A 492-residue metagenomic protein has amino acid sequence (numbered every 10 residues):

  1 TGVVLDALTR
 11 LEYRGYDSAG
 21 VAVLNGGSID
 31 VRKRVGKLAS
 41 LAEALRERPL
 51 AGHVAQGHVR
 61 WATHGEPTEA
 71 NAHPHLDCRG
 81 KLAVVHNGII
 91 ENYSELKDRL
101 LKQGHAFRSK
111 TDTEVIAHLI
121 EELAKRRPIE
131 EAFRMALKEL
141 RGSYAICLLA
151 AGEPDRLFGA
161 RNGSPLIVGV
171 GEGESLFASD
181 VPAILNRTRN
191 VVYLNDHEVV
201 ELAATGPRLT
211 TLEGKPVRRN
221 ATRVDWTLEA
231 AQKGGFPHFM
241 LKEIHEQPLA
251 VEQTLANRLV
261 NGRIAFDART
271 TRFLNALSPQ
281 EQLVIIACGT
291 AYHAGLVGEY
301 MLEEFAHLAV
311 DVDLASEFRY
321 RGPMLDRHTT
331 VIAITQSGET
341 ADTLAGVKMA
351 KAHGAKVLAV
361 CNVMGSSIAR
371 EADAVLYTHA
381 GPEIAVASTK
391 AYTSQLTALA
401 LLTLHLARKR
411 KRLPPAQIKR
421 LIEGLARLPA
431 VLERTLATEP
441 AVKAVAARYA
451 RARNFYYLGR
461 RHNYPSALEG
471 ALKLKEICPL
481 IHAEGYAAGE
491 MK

Functional and structural regions predicted by a protein language model:
T1-H238, K242, E246-E281, P415 (+2 more regions): Conserved short alpha-helical segments that host acidic/polar catalytic motifs at enzyme active sites
A7-L11, N162-P165, Y193, V297-E304 (+4 more regions): Short, solvent-exposed amphipathic alpha-helical segments in soluble enzyme and RNA/protein-processing domains
A55-A70, V260-L274, G298-I334, I481-K492: Glycine-rich oxoanion-binding loops at beta->alpha junctions
R79, T188, Q280, H328 (+2 more regions): Short, well-ordered alpha-helix to beta-strand connector turns
V85, L149, A160, G169-G171 (+19 more regions): Generic beta-strand/beta-sheet core signal
A106, T113-A117, L166-I167, I184-L185 (+4 more regions): Short gly/pro/ser/thr-enriched loop/turn and capping motifs at secondary-structure boundaries
Q247-V251, L255-V284, M364, A374-K492: Active-site phosphate/pyrophosphate-binding segments
N275, P279-R427: Glycine-rich phosphate-binding loops that contact phosphosugars or nucleotide phosphates
